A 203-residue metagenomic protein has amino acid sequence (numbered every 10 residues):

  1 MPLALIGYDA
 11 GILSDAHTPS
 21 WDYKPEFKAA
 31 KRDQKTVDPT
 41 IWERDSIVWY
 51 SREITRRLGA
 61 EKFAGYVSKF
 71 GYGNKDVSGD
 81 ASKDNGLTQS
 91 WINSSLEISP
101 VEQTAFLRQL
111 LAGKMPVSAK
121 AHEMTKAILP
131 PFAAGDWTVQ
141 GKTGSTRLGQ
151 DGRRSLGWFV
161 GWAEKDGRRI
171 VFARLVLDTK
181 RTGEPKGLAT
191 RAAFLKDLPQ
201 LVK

Functional and structural regions predicted by a protein language model:
M1, R44, V48-S51, L96-P100 (+2 more regions): Short alpha-helical patches at coil-to-helix transitions and adjacent helical residues in well-structured domains
M1-A16, W42, Q103, F172: Active-site SXXK
L5-L13, R52-R56, A105-A112, P199-Q200: Short glycine/serine- and small hydrophobic-enriched flexible loop segments
Y8-K24, V117-H122: Short, well-structured active-site flanking segments
T18-K35, P39-T40, R44-I47, L58-G59 (+2 more regions): Acidic helix-start/capping segments at beta-turn-to-alpha-helix junctions
K31-P39, E53-L110: Mid-domain, small-residue-enriched loop/turn segments at the edges of structured enzyme/sensor domains
I41, N74, E97, G161 (+1 more regions): Structural recognition of the beta-strand scaffold that forms the well-ordered cores of secreted hydrolase catalytic
R56-G59, L111-K203: Structured C-terminal helix/loop/strand segments within mature extracytoplasmic catalytic/sensor domains
